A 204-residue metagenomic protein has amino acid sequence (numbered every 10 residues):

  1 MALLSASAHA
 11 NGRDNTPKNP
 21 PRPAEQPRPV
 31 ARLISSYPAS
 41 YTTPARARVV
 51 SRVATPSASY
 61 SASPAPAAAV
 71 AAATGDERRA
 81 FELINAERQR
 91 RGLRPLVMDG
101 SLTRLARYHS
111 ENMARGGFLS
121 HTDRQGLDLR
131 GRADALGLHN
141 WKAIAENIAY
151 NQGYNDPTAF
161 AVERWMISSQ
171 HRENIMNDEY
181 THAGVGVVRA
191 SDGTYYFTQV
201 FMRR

Functional and structural regions predicted by a protein language model:
M1-S120, E173, N177-R204: N-terminal targeting leaders of exported, membrane, and organelle-targeted proteins
A80, I84, W141-I144, T158: N-terminal alpha-helical segment
I84-N85, L129, V162: Generic structural marker for isolated residues within well-ordered, non-membrane alpha-helices of soluble domains
L93-V97, D123-L127, R164: Short, exposed beta-strand "edge-strand" segments with a Pro/Gly-rich flavor and a Y/T-containing core
G100-N155, M176-N177: Short, surface-exposed glycine/acidic/tryptophan-bearing loops
N112, R164-W165: Conserved catalytic core of Hanks-type protein kinase domains
G153-E163: Short pre-active-site segment immediately N-terminal to the catalytic Zn-binding motif
